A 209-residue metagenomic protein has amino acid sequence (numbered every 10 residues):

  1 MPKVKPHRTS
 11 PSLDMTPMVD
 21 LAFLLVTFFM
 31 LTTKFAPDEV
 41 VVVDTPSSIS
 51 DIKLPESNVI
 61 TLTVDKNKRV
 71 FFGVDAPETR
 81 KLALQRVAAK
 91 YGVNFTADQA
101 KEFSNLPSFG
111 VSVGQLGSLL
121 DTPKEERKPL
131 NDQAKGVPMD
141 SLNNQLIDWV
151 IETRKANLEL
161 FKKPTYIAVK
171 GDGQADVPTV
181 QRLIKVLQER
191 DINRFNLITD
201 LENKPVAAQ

Functional and structural regions predicted by a protein language model:
M1-V4, L13-D14, E56, K155-A156: Short hydrophobic/aromatic-rich motifs at helix boundaries and adjacent loops
K3-V40: Hydrophobic single transmembrane helices highlighted by the model
A36-Q209: Long, low-hydrophobicity, acidic/polar, solvent-exposed interaction domains
